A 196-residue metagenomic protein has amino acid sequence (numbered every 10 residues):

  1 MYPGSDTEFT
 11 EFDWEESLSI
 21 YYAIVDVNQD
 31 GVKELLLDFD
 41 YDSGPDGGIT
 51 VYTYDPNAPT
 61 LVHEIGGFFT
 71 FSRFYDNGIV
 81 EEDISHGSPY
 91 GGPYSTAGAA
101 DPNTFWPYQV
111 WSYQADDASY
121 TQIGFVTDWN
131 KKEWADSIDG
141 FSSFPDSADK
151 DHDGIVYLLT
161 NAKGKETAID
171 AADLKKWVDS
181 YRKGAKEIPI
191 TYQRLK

Functional and structural regions predicted by a protein language model:
M1-V25, K165-T167, A171-K175, I188 (+1 more regions): Terminal domain-start segments
L18-V27, F68-E81: Beta-propeller blade termini
N28-D40, D76-S85: Acidic/hydrophobic-patterned starts of short beta strands in beta-sheet-rich repeat architectures
D30, G44-P45, T104: A cross-taxa feature marking solvent-exposed loop/turn segments within ectodomains of secreted and single-pass membrane
D40-G44, G87-Y90: Short glycine/acidic-enriched loop and turn motifs that connect beta-strands
S43, T60-F74: Extracellular adhesion/carbohydrate-binding repeat motifs centered on closely spaced tryptophans
D46-H63, Y108-D116: Beta-propeller blade repeat segments, especially FG-GAP/WD-type strand-to-loop junctions in 6- to 7-bladed propeller
N77-K196: Acidic, small-residue rich beta-repeat scaffolds with periodic aromatic anchors
